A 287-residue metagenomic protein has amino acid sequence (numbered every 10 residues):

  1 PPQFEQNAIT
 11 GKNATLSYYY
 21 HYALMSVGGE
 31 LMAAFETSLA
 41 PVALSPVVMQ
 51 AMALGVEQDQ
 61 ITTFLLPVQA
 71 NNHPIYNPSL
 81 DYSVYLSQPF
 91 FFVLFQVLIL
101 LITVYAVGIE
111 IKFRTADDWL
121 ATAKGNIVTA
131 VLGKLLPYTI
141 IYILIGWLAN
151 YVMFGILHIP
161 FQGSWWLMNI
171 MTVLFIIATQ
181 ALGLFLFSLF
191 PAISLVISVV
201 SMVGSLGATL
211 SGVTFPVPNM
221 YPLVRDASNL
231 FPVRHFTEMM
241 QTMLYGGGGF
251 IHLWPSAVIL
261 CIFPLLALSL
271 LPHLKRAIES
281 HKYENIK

Functional and structural regions predicted by a protein language model:
P1-M49: Extracytoplasmic loops/domains of multi-pass membrane proteins
P2-F4, Y22, P74-Y76, I156 (+1 more regions): Short, well-ordered turn and helix-capping elements at secondary-structure junctions
A8, K134, L167: Glycine- and acidic
K12-E30, P74, G183-S205: Cytoplasmic juxtamembrane interface segments
Y20-M25, L44-G146, M153, S164 (+2 more regions): Transmembrane helix-boundary elements of multi-pass transport/secretion proteins, especially ABC-type permease modules
I140, L148-V152, P160-K287: Membrane-spanning alpha-helical segments of multipass transporters and channels
